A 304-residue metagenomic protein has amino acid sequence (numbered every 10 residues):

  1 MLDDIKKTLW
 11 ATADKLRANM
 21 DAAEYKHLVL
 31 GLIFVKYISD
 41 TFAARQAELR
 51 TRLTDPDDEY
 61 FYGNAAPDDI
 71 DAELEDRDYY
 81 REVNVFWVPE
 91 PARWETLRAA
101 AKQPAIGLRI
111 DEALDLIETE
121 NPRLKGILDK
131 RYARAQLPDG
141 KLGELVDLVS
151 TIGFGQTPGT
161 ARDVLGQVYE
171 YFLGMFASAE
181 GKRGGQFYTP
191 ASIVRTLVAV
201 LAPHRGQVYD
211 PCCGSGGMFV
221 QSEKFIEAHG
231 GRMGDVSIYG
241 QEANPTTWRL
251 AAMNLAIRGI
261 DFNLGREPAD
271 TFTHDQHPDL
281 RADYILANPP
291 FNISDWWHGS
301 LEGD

Functional and structural regions predicted by a protein language model:
M1-L201, N263-Q276: Non-catalytic, mostly N-terminal accessory regions of nucleic-acid modification and defense proteins
R183-A287, N292-G303: Conserved S-adenosyl-L-methionine
